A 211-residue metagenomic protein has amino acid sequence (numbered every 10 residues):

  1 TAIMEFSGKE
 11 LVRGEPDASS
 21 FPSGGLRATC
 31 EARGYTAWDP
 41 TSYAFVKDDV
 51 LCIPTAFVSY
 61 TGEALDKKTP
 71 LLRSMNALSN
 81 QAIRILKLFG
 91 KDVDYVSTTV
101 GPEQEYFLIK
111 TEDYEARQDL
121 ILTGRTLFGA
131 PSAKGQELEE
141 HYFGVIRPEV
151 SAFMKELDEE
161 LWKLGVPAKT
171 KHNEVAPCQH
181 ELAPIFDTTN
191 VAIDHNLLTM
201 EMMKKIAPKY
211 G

Functional and structural regions predicted by a protein language model:
T1-G211: Glycine-rich, acidic/polar active-site loops that bind/position phosphate-bearing ligands
